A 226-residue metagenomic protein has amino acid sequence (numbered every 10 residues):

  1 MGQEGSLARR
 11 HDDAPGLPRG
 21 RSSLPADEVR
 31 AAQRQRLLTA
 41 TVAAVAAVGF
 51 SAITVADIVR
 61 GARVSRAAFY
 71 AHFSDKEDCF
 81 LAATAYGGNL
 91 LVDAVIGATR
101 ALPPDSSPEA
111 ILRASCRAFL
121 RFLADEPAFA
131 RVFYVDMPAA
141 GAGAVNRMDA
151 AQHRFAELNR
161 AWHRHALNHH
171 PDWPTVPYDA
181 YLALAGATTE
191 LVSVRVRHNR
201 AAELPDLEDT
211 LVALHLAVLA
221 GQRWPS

Functional and structural regions predicted by a protein language model:
M1-R21, R121, D125, E157-N168 (+1 more regions): C-terminal peripheral helix-coil segments that are non-catalytic and often amphipathic
R30-T41, I58, A83-V95: Generic hydrophobic, amphipathic alpha-helix propensity
A44-D78, A82: Helix-turn-helix
F50, L91, V132-F133, T188: Short, structured motif recognition centered on aromatic/hydrophobic residues
V95-L102, F133-M137, A166, R195-N199: Secondary-structure edge/capping motif, primarily at the C-terminal ends of alpha-helices and the immediately following
I96-A128: Hydrophobic alpha-helical connector segments
A124-G143, R160-H163, S193: Amphipathic alpha-helical segments used for helix-helix packing
A142-N168, Y178-E190, D206-A213: Amphipathic alpha-helical packing segments from all-alpha helical-bundle domains
